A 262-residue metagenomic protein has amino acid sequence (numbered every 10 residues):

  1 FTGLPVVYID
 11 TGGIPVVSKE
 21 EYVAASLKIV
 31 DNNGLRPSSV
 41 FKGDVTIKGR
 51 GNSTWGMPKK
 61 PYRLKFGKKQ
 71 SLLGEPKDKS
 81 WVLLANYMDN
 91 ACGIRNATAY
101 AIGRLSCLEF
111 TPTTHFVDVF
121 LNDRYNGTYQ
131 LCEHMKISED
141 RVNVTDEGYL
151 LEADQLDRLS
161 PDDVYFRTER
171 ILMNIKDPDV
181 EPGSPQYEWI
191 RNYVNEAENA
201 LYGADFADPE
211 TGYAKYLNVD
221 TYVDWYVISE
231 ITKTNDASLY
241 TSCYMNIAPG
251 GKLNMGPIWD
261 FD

Functional and structural regions predicted by a protein language model:
F1-D262: Phosphate/dinucleotide-binding and metal-coordinating scaffold of catalytic cores in nucleotide-dependent enzymes
